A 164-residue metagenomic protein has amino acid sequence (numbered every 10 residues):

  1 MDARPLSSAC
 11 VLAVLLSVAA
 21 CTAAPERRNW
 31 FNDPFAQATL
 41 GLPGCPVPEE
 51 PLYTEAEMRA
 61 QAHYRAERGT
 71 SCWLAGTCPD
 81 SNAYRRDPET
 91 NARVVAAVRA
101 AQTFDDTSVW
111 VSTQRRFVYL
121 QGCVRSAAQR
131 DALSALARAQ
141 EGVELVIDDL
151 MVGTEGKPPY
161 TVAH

Functional and structural regions predicted by a protein language model:
D2-L15, C21-H164: N-terminal targeting leaders
